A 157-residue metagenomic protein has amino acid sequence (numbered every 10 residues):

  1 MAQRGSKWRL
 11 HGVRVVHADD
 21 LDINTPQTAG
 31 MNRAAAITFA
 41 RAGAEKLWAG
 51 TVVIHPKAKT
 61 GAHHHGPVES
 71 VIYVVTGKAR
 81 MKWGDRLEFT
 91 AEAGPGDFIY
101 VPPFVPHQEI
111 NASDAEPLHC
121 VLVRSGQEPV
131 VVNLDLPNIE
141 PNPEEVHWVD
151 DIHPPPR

Functional and structural regions predicted by a protein language model:
M1-K46, G61, L134-R157: A short, N-terminal "cap"/entry segment at the start of jelly-roll beta-barrel domains of the cupin/DSBH fold
N32-A35, G50-G66, P103: Conserved short histidine dyad/triad with adjacent acidic residue
I37, G50-V52, I72, V121: Conserved hydrophobic/aromatic positions in well-ordered beta-strands
A42, P67, R86, D114-A115: Short strand-connecting beta-turns/loops that link adjacent beta-strands
T51, H64, W83-D85, N111 (+1 more regions): Residue-level recognition of conserved beta-strand positions in structured domain cores
K59, V68-P95: A short beta-strand-loop-beta hairpin characteristic of the jelly-roll/cupin
E92-P95, P103-V130: Ligand-binding loop in jelly-roll beta-barrel domains
